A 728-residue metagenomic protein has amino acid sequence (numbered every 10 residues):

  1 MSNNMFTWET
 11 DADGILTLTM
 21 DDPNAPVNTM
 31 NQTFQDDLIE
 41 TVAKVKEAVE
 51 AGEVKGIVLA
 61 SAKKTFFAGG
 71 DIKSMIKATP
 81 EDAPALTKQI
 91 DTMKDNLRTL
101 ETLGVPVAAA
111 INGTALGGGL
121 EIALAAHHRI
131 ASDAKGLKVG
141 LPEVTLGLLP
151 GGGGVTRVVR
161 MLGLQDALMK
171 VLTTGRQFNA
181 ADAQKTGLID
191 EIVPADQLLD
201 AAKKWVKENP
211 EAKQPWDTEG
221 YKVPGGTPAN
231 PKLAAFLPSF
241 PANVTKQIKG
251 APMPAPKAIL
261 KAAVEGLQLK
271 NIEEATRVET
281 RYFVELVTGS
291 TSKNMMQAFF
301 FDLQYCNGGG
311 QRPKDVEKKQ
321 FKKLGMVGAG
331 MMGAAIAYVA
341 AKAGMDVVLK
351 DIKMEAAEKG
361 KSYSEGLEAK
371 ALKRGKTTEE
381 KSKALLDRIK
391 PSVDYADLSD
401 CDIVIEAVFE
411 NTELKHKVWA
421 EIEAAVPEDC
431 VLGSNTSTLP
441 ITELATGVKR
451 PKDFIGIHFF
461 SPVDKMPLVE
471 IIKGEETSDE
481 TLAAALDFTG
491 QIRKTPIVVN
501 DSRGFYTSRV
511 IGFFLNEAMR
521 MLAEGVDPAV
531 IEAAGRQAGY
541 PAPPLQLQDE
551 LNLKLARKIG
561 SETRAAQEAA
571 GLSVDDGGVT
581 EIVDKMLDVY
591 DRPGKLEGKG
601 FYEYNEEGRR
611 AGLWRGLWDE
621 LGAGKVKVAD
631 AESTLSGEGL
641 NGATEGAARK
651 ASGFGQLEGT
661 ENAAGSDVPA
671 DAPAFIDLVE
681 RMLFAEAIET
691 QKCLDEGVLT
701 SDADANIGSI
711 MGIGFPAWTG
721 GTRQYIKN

Functional and structural regions predicted by a protein language model:
M1-A60, P84, Q89, D95-R98: Conserved CoA-thioester-binding segment of acyl-CoA-metabolizing enzymes
W8-D13, D21, M75-A78, D82 (+5 more regions): N-terminal glycine-rich phosphate-binding loop for ADP-containing cofactors
K64-A68, L116-G117, L439-P440: Short, active-site-adjacent cap segments at secondary-structure transitions
I72: Glycine-rich phosphate-binding loops of nucleotide-dependent enzymes
N96-A109: Conserved catalytic cysteine-centered active-site region of acyl-thioester-dependent Claisen-condensing enzymes
A109, G113-G119: Gly/Ser-rich catalytic serine loop of serine hydrolases
G117, K135-P142: Short glycine/proline-centered loop/turn elements that form peptide/ligand docking sites
